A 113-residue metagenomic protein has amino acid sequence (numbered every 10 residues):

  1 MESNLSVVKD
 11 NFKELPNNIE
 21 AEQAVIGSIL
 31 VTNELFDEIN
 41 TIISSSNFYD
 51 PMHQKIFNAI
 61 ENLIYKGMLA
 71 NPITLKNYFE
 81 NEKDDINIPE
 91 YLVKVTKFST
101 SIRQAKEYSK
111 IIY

Functional and structural regions predicted by a protein language model:
M1-Y113: Noncatalytic partner-interaction/assembly domains of nucleic-acid and motor enzyme complexes, especially the accessory
